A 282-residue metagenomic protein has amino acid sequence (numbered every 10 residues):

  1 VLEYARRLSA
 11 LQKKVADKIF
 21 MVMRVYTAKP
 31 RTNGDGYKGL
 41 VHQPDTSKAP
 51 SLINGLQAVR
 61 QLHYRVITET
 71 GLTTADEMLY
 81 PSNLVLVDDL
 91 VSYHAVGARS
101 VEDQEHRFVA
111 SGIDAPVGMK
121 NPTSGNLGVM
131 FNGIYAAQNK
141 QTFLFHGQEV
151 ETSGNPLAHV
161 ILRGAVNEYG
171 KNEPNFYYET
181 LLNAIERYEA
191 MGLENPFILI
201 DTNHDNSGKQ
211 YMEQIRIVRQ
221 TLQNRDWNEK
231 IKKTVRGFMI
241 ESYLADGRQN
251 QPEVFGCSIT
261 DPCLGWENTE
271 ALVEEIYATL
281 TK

Functional and structural regions predicted by a protein language model:
L2-R187, H204-Q220, N224-G237, S242-P252 (+1 more regions): Active-site-facing alpha/beta catalytic cores
E194-F197: Short, structured loop/turn "capping" segments at alpha-beta junctions
I200, G265: Conserved, mostly hydrophobic/aromatic
N250-C263: Acidic, Ser/Thr-rich peripheral helices and adjacent loops at domain boundaries
